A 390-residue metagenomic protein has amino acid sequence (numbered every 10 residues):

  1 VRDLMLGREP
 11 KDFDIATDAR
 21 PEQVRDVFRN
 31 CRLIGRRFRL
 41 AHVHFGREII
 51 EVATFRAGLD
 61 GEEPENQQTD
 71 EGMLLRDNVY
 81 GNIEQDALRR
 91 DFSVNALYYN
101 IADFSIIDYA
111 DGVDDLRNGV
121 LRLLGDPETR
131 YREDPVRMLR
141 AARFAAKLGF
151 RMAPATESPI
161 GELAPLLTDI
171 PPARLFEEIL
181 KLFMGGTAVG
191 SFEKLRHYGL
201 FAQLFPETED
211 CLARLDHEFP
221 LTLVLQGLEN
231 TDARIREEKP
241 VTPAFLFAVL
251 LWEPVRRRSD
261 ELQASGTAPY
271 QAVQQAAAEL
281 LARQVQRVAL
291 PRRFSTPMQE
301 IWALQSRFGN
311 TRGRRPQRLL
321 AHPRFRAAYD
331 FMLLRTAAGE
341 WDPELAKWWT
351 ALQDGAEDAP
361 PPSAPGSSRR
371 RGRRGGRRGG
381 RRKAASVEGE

Functional and structural regions predicted by a protein language model:
V1-E390: Catalytic cores of the polymerase beta-like nucleotidyltransferase superfamily and closely associated nucleotide
